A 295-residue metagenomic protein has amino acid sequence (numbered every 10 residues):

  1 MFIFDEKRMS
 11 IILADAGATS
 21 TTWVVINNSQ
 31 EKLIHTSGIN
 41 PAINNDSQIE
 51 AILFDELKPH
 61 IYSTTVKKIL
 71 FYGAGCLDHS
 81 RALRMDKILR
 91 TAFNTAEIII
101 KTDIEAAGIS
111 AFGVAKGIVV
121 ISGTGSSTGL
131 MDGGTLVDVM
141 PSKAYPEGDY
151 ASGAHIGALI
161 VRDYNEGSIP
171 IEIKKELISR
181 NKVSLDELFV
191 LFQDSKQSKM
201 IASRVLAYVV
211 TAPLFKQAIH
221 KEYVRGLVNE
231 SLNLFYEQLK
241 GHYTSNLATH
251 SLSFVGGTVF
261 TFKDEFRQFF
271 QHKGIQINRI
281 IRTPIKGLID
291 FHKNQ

Functional and structural regions predicted by a protein language model:
M1-K68, I88, A111-I118, V161-Q295: ATP-binding/phosphotransfer module of carbohydrate and carboxylate kinases, centering on a glycine-rich
G17, V24, A74, E105 (+1 more regions): Anionic group-transfer/hydrolysis microenvironments
S37-G38, G75, P141-A144, P213: Short, histidine-centered active-site or binding-site loop motifs used for metal coordination, general acid-base
L70-D78: Polybasic, low-complexity association/targeting segments
L77-K175: Phosphate-binding/catalytic loop of phosphoryl-transfer enzymes
